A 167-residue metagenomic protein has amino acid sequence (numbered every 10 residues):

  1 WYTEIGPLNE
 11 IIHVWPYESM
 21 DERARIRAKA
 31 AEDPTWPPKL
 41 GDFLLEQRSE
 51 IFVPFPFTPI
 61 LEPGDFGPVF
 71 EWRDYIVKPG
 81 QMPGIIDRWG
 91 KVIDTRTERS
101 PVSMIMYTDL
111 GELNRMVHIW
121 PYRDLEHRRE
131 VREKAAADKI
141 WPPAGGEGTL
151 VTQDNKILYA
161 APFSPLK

Functional and structural regions predicted by a protein language model:
W1-I12, P34-V69, D94, R99-V117 (+2 more regions): Glycine-rich beta-strand-turn "strand-cap" elements at beta-sheet edges
H13, R23, R73, I85 (+3 more regions): Hydrophobic pocket/interface hotspot
S19-A31, P83-D87, D124-A137: Short amphipathic alpha-helices within nucleic acid-binding modules
V69-Y75: Short glycine-/aliphatic-rich beta-strand segments at the starts of folded cytosolic domains
